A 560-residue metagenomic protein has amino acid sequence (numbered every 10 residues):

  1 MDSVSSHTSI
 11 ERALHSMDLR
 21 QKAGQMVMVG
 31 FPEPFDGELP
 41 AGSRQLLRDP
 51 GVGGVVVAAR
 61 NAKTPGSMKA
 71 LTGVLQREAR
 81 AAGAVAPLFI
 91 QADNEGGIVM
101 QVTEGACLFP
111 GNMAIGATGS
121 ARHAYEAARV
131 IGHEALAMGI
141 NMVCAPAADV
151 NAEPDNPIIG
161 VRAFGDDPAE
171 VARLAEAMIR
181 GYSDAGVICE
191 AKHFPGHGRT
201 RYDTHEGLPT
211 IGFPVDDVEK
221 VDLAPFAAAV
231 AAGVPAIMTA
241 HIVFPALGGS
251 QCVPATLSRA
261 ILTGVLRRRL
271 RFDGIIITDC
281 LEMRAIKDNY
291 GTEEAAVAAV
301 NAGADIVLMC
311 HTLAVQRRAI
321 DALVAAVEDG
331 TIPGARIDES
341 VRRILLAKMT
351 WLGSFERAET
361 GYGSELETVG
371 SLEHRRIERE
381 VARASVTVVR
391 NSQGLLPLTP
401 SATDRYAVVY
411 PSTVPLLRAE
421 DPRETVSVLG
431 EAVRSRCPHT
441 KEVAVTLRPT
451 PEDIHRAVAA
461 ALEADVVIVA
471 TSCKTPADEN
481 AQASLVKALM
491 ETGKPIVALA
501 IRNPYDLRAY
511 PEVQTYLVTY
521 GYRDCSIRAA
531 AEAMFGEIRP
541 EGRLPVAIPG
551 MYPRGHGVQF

Functional and structural regions predicted by a protein language model:
M1-P50, R259, R268, Y290-F560: Preference for extracellular/luminal or secreted protein segments
R12-D18, F31-P34, E38-L39, S43-Q45 (+4 more regions): Second-shell residues forming the walls of enzyme active-site clefts
M28, V56, V143-C144, E190 (+3 more regions): Conserved beta-strand positions in the central sheet of alpha/beta enzyme cores
Q45-A58, R129-M142: Catalytic domains of carbohydrate-active enzymes, especially glycoside hydrolases
G66-E78, A121-A137, R342: Active-site-adjacent structural elements in enzyme catalytic domains
A106-G119, A163-G165: A charged helix-plus-loop insertion that forms the helical arch/lid used to bind and gate nucleic-acid substrates
A148-I158: Short, conserved phosphate-binding/catalytic loop or strand-edge motifs used in phosphoryl-/nucleotidyl-transfer
